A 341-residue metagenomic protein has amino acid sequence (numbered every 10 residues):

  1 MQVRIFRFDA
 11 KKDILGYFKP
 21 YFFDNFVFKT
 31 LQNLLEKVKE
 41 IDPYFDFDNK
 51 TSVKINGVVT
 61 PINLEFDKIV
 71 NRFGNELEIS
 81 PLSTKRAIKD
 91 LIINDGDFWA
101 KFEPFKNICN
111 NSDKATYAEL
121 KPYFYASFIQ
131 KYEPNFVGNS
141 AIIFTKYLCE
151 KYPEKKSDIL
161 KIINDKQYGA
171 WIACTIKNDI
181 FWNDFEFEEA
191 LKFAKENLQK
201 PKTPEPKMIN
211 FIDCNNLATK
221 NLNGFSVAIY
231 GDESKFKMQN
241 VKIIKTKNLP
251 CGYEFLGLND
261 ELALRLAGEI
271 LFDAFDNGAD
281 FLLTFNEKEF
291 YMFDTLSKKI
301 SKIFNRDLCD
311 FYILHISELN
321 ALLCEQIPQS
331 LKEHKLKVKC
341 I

Functional and structural regions predicted by a protein language model:
Q2-N25, T30-Q32, E36, I41 (+3 more regions): Iron-sulfur cluster-binding electron-transfer modules in prokaryotic oxidoreductases
D42-D46: Active-site phosphate-binding and catalytic loops of NTP-dependent enzymes
D48-L64: Short acidic beta-strand-loop surface patches of small beta-rich interaction domains
T51, N75-L77, F225: Generic beta-strand structural signal
K54, S80-L82, F102: Feature of secretome-associated and extracellular-like proteins
V59-E76: Eukaryotic mixed-charge, acidic/polar low-complexity intrinsically disordered regions
G74-L91: Conserved "repeat-terminator" motif of extracellular CCP/Sushi domains
A87, I92-D113: Helix-rich C-terminal "cap"/substrate-channel and partner-interaction subdomain that packs against the flavin-binding
